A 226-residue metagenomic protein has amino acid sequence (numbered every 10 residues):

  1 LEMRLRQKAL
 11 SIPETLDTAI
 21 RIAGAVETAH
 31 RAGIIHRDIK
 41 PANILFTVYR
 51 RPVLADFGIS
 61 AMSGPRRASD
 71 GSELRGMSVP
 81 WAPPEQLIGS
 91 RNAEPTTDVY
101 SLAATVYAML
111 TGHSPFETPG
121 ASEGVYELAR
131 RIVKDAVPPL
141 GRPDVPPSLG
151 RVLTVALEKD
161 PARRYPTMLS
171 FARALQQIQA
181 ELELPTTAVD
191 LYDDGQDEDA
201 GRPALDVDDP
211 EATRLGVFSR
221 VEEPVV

Functional and structural regions predicted by a protein language model:
T18-A19: Activation segment signature within eukaryotic-like protein kinase domains
I22-I34: Protein kinase catalytic-loop region centered on the HRD/HxD motif
E127-P143: Short proline-rich PxxP-based motifs
P143-K159: Conserved C-terminal C-lobe helix
R164: Conserved HRD-motif arginine in the catalytic loop of eukaryotic-like protein kinases
A200-V226: C-terminal or otherwise distal, non-catalytic regulatory regions appended to signaling enzyme catalytic cores
